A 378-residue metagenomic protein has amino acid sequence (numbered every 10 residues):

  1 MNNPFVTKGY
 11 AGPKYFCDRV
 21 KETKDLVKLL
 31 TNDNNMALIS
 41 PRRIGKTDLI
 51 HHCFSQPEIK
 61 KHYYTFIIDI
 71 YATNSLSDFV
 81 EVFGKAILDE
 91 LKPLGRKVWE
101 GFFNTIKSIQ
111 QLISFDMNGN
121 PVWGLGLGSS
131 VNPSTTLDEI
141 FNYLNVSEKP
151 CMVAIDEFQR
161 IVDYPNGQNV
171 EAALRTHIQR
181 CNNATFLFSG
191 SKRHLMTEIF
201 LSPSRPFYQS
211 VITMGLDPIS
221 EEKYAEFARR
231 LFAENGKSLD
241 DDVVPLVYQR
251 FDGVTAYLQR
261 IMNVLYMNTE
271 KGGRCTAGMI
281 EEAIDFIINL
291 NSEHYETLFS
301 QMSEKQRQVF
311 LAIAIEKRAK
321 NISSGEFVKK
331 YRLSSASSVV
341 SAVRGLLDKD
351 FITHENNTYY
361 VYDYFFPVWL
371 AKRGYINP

Functional and structural regions predicted by a protein language model:
M1-M36, P41, T353, I376-P378: A short, basic N-terminal segment
N2-P4, E293-P378: C-terminal leucine-rich, beta-strand-based interaction scaffolds used for sensing/assembly
T7-A11, D285-S300: Short, Lys/Arg-enriched N-terminal segment that forms or immediately precedes the first helix of a structured domain
N34-N35, I39-I44, D48-M152, S337: P-loop NTPase nucleotide-binding core
W123-K192, L201: Conserved Walker B catalytic segment
R193-V211: Short regulatory helix/loop adjacent to the ATP-binding pocket of P-loop NTPases
I212-K223: Conserved AAA+ ATPase "SRH/arginine-finger" region at the nucleotide-binding site
A225-E293, E304, N356: Amphipathic alpha-helical "lid/sensor" segments that cap RecA-like P-loop NTPase cores
